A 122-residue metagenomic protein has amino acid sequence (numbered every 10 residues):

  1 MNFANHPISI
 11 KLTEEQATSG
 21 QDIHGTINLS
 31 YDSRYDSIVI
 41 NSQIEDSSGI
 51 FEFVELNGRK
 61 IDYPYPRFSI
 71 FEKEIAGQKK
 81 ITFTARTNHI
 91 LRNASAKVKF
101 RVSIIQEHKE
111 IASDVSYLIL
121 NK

Functional and structural regions predicted by a protein language model:
M1-R67, K73-K122: N-terminal onset of structured domains
